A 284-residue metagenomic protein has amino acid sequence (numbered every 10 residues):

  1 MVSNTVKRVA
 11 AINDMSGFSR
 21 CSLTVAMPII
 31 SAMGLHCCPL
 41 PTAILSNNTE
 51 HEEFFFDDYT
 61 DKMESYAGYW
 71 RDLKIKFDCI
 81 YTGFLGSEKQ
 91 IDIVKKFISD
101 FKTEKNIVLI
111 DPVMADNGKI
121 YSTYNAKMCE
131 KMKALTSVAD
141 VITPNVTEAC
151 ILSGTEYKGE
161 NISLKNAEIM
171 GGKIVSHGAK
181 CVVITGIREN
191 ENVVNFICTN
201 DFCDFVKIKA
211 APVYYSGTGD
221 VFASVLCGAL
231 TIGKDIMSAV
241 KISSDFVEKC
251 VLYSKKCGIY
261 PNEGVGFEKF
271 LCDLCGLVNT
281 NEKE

Functional and structural regions predicted by a protein language model:
V2-I110, M114-S122, E268-C272, T280: Conserved N-terminal subdomain of the carbohydrate kinase-like
G17, C203-G217: Short pre-catalytic strand/loop immediately N-terminal to key active-site residues, enriched for Gly-Thr
L35, G68, D72-I75, S99 (+6 more regions): Generic secondary-structure signature for well-ordered alpha-helical cores
T49-E50, K89, T155, V193 (+1 more regions): Short Asp/Glu-rich motifs
S122-C203, V213: Conserved phosphate/ATP/ADP-binding segment of small-molecule kinases
I151, V213-I236, V240: Short, small-residue alpha-helix embedded
M237-E284: Charged C-terminal helix
